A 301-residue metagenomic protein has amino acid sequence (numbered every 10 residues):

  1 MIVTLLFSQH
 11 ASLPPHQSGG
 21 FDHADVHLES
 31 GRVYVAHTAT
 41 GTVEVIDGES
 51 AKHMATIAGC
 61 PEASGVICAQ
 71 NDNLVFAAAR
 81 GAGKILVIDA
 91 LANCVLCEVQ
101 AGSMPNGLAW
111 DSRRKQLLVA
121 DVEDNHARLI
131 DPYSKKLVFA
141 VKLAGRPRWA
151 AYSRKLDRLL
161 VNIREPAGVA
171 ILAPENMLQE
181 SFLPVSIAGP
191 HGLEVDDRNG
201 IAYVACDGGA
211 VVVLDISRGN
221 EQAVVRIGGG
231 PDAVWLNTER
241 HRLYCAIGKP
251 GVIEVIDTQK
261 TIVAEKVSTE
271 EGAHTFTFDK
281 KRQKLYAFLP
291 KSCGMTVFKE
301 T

Functional and structural regions predicted by a protein language model:
M1-T301: Predominantly soluble domains enriched in secretory-pathway, periplasmic, or organellar proteins
